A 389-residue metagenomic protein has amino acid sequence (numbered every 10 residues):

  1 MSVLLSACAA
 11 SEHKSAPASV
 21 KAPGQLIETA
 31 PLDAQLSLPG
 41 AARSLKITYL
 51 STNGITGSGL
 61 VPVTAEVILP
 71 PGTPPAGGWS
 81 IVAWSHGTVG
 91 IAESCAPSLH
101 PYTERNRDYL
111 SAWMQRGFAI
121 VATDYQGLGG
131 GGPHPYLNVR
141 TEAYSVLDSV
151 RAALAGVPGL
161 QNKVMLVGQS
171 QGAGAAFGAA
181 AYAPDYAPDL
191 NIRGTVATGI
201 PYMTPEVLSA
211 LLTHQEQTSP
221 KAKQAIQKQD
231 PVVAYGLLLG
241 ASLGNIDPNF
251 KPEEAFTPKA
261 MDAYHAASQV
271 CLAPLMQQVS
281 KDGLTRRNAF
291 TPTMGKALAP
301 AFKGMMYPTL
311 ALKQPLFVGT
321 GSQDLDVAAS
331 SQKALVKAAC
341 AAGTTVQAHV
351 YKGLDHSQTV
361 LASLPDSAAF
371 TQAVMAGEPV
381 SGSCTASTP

Functional and structural regions predicted by a protein language model:
L4-A7: C-terminal motif of bacterial Sec signal peptides marking the signal peptidase cleavage site
A9-P74, C340: Catalytic-loop region of hydrolases
A34, P201-P308: Accessory cap/linker subdomain of secreted extracellular hydrolases
T64-E66, G77-G90: Short beta-strand element of the alpha/beta-hydrolase
Y136-G156: Alpha/beta-hydrolase active-site loop
R151-V157, Q161-A222: Primarily recognizes the serine-hydrolase "nucleophile elbow" in alpha/beta-hydrolase and SGNH/GDSL folds
M294-P300, K333-P389: C-terminal catalytic histidine-bearing segment of alpha/beta-hydrolase fold enzymes
L312, F317-D324: Short beta-strand/loop motif that positions the catalytic acidic residue of the alpha/beta-hydrolase fold
